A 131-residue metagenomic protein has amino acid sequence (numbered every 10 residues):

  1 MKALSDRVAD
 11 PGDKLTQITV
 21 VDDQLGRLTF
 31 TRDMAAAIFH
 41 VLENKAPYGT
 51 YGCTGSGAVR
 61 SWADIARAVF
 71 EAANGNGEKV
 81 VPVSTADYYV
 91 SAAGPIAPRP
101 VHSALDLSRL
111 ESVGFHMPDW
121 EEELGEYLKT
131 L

Functional and structural regions predicted by a protein language model:
M1-G26, T31-F39: NAD(P)-dependent short-chain dehydrogenase/reductase
V21-D23, V81-T85, W120: Conserved beta-strand termini and adjacent loop/short-helix elements that scaffold enzyme active sites in alpha/beta
V21-L25, G52-T54, P98, E111: Conserved short-loop catalytic and cofactor-binding motifs
T31, W62, H116-W120: Amphipathic alpha-helical segment in the mid-to-C-terminal domain of diverse UDP/GDP-sugar glycosyltransferases
A37, N44-P95: Mid/C-terminal beta-alpha module of Rossmann-like enzyme folds, strongest in SDR-family dehydrogenases/epimerases
P98-L131: C-terminal amphipathic/interface module of NAD(P)-dependent oxidoreductases and related NAD-binding regulators
